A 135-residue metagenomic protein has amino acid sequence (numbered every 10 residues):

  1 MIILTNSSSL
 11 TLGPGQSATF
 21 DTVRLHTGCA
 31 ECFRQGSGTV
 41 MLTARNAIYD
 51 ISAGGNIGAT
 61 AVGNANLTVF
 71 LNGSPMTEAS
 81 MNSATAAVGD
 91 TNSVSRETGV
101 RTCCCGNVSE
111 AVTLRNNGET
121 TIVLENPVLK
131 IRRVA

Functional and structural regions predicted by a protein language model:
M1-A44, I48-A135: Extracellular jelly-roll beta-sandwich "head" domains, especially the C-terminal globular C1q domain
